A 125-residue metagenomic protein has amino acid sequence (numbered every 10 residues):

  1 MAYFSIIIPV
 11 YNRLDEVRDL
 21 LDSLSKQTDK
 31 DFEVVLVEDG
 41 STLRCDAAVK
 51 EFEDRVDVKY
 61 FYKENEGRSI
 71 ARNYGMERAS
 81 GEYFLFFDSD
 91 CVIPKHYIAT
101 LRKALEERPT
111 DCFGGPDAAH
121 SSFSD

Functional and structural regions predicted by a protein language model:
M1-K26: N-proximal low-complexity "stem/linker" segments adjacent to membrane-targeting elements
V10-R18, E38, T42, P94-K95: A structural helix-start
N12, L24, D39-S41, E66 (+1 more regions): Conserved short acidic donor-positioning loop in nucleotide-sugar-dependent glycosyltransferases
L21-D22, C45-D46, G81, P94-E106: Short alpha-helix within the catalytic core of nucleotide-sugar-dependent glycosyltransferases
L21-Y62: Acidic donor-binding segment of Leloir-type glycosyltransferases
K63-A79: Glycine-rich, basic loop-to-helix element that forms the pyrophosphate-binding segment of sugar-nucleotide handling
F84: Short aromatic/hydrophobic "clamp" motif used to bind/position activated sugar donors
H96-D125: Conserved donor NDP-sugar-binding/catalytic core segment of glycosyltransferases
